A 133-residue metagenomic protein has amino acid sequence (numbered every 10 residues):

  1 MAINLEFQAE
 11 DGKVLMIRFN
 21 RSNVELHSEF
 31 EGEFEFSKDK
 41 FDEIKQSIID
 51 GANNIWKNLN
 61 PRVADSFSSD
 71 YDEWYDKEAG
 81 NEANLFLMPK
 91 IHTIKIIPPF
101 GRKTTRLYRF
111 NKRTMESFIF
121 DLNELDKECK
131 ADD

Functional and structural regions predicted by a protein language model:
M1-D133: Positively charged, low-complexity terminal tracts and the immediately adjacent first secondary-structure elements
